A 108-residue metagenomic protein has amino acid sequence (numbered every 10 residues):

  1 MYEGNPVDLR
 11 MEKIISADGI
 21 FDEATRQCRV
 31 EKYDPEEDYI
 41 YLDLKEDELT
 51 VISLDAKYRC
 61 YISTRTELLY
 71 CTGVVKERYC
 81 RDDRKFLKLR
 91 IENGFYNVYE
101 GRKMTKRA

Functional and structural regions predicted by a protein language model:
M1-A108: Structured alpha-helical
